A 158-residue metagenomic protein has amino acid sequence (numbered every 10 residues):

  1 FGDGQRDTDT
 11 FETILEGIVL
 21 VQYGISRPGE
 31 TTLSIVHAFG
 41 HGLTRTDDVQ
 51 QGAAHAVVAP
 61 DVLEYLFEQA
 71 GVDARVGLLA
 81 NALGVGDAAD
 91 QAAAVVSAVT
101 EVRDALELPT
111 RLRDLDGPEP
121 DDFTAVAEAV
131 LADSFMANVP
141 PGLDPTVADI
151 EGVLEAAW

Functional and structural regions predicted by a protein language model:
F1-Q91: Active-site segments that bind and position negatively charged phosphate/pyrophosphate groups
A82-W158: C-terminal charged capping/lid subdomain of soluble metabolic enzymes
